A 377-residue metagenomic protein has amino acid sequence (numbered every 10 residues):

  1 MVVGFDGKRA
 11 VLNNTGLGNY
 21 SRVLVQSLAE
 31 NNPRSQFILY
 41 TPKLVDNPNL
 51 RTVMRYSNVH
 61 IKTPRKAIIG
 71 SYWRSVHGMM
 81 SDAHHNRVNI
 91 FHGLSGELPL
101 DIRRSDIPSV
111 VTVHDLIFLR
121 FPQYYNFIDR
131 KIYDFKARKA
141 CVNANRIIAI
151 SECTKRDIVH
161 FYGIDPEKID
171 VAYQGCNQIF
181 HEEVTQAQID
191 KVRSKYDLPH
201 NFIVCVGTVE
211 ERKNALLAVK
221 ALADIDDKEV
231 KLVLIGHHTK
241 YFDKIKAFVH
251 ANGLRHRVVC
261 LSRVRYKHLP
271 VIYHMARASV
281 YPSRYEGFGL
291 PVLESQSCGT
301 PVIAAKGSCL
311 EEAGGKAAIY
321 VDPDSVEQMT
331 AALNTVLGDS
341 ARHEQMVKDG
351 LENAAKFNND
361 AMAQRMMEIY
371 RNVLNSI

Functional and structural regions predicted by a protein language model:
M1-I377: Carbohydrate transferase catalytic cores enriched for Leloir-type hexosyltransferases
